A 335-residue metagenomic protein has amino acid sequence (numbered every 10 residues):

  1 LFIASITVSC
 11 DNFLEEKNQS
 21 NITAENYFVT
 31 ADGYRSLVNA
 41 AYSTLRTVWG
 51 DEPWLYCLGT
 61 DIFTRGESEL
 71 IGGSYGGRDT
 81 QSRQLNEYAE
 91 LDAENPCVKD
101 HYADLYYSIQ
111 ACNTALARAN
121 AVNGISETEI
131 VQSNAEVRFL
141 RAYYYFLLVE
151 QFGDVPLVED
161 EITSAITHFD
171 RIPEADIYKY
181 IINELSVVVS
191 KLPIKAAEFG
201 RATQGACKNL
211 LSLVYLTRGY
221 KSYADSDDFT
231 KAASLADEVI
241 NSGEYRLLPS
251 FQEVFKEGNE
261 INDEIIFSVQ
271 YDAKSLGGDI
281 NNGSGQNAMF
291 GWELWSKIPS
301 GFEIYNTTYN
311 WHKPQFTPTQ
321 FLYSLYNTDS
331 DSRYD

Functional and structural regions predicted by a protein language model:
L1-S5: Bacterial N-terminal signal peptides
T7-S9: C-terminal motif of bacterial Sec signal peptides marking the signal peptidase cleavage site
D11-G77, Y178, S186-V187, R201-D335: An aromatic- and glycine-enriched ligand-binding surface/loop that stacks and positions planar moieties
E15-K17, V149-D160: Short, well-structured active-site flanking segments
S20-T23, A89-A93, E159-I166: Short linear capping/connector segments at secondary-structure termini
A31, R35-N39, S43-W49, Y75-F152 (+3 more regions): Conserved, well-structured interaction surfaces
L147-E150, P156, A196, T217-A224: Short coil/turn linking the two alpha-helices of tandem helical-hairpin repeats
D154-A175, K221-T230: Short coil/linker segments at helix-helix boundaries
